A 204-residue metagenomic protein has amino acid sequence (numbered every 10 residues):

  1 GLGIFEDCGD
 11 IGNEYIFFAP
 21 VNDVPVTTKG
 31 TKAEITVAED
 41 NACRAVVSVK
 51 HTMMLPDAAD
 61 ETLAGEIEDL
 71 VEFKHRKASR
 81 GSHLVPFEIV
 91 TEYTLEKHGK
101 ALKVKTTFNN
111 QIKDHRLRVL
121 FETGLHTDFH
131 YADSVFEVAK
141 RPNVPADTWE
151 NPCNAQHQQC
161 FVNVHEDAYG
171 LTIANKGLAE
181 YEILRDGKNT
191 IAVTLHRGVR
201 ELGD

Functional and structural regions predicted by a protein language model:
G1-D204: C-terminal (or distal) subdomains of carbohydrate-active enzymes
